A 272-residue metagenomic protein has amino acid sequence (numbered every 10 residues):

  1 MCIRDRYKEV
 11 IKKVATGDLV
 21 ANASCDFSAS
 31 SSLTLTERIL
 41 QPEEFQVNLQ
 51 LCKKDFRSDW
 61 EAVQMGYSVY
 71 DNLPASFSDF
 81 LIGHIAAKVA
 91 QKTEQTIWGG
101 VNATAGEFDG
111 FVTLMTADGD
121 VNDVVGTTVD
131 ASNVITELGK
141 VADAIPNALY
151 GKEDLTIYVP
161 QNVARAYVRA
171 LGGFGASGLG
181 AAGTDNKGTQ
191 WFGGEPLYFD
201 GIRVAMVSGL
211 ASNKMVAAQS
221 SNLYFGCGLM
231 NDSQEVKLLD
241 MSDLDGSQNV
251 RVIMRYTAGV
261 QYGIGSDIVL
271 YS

Functional and structural regions predicted by a protein language model:
R4-D18, D109, T113-N133, V168-S272: Sequence/fold signature of self-assembling virion shell proteins
R4-V63: Assembly/oligomerization interface modules of large self-assembling protein complexes
A62-A144, Y271-S272: Alpha-helical scaffold segments that mediate packing/assembly in large oligomeric complexes
A86, A90, E94, Q161 (+2 more regions): Internal mixed-charge
I97-N102, E153-P160, G180-G183: Short coil/turn segments at secondary-structure boundaries
T136-F174: Ordered core of a single globular domain
